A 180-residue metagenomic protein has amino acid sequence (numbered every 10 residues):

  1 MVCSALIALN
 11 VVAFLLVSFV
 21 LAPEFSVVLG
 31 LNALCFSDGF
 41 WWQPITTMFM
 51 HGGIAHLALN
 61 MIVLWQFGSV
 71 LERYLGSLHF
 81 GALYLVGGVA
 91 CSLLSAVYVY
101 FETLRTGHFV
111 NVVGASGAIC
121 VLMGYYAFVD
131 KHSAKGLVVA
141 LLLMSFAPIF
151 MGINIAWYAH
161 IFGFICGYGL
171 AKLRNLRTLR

Functional and structural regions predicted by a protein language model:
M1-R180: A detector for small-residue-rich transmembrane helices and their helix-helix packing motifs
